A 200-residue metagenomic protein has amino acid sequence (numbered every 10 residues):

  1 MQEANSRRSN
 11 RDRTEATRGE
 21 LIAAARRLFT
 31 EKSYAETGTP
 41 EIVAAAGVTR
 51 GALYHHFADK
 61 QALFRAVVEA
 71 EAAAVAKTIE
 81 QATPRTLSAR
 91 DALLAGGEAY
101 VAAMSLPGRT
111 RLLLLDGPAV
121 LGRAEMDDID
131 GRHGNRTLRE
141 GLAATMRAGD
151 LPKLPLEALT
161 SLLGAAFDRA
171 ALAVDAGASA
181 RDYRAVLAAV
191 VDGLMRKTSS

Functional and structural regions predicted by a protein language model:
M1-K32, E36-V48, A62-R65, A73: Basic, helix-initiating cap at the start of DNA-binding domains
N5-G19, A58, A62, A66 (+6 more regions): Residues at secondary-structure transition points
A46-F57: Short hydrophobic/aromatic patch on the recognition helix
A66, K77-G108, L159-L163, R184: Hydrophobic alpha-helical connector segments
A73-A76, D91, L121-A148, E157-S161 (+1 more regions): Amphipathic alpha-helical packing segments from all-alpha helical-bundle domains
A102-T110, R139-E140, A144, T160-A180 (+1 more regions): Amphipathic C-terminal alpha-helical segment
M104-A124: Amphipathic alpha-helical segments used for helix-helix packing
